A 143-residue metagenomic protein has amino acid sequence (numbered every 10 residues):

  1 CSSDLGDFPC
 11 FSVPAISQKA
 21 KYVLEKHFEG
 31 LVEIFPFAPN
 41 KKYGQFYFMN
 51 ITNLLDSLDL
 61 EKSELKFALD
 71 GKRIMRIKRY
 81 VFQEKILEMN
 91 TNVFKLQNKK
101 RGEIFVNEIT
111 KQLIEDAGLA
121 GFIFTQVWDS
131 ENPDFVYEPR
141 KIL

Functional and structural regions predicted by a protein language model:
C1-S2: Short, small-residue-biased leader/transition segments that mark boundaries at the very start of proteins
G6-G44: Aromatic- and glycine-enriched beta-alpha-beta binding-site module
K42-L143: Acidic, proline/glycine-rich low-complexity IDRs
